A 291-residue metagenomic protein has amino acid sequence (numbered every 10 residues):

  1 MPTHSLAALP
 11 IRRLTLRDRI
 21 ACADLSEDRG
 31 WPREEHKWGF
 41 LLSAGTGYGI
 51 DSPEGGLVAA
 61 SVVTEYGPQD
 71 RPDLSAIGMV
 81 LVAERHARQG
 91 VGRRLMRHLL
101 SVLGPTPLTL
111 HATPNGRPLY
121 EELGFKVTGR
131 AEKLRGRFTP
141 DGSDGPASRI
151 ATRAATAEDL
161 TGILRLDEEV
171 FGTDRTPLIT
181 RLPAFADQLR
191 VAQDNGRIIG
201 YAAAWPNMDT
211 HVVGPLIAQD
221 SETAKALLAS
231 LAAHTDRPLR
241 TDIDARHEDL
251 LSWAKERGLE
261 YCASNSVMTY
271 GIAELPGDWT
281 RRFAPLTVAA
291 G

Functional and structural regions predicted by a protein language model:
M1-L16, R137-A157: Conserved N-terminal entry element of GNAT/NAT acetyltransferase domains
M1-S5, T15-I20, S52-P53, T64-E65 (+5 more regions): Intrinsically disordered, low-complexity, positively biased terminal segments
A7, R13-L14, D18, L25-T46 (+2 more regions): Basic, Lys/Arg-rich alpha-helical nucleic-acid-recognition elements, primarily the DNA-binding modules of transcription
V58-A59, G129, G200, A263: A structural microfeature
P68, P107-H111, K126-P140, Y261-A273: Conserved catalytic-core motifs of GNAT/GCN5-like acyltransferases
Y120-F125, A254: Conserved active-site tyrosine of GNAT-family acetyltransferases
T128-R130, G145, T173-L178: Short, structured loop/turn "capping" segments at alpha-beta junctions
